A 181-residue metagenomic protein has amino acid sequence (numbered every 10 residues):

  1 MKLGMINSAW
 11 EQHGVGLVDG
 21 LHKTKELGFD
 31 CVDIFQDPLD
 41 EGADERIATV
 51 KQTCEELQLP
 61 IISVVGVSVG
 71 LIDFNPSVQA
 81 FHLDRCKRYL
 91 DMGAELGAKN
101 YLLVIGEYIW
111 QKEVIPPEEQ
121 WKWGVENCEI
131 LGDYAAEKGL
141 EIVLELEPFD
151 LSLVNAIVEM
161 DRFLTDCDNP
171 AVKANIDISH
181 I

Functional and structural regions predicted by a protein language model:
M1-K99, E118, E129, A136 (+1 more regions): N-terminal pre-domain/capping segments
A9-E11, Q36-P38, V67-G70, I105-I109 (+2 more regions): Active-site-proximal loop/turn and secondary-structure-junction residues that shape catalytic pockets, frequently
C31-V32, I62-V64, V125-I181: Acidic/histidine-rich catalytic cores of soluble enzymes
G42, Q111, S152: Glycine/Thr-rich phosphate-binding loops of Rossmann-like dinucleotide-binding domains
F74, E113-V114, V154-A156: Short, well-ordered secondary-structure micro-motifs
G93-V114, K138-P148: Active-site groove signature of glycoside hydrolases
K112-C128: Active-site cleft segment of glycoside hydrolase catalytic domains centered on the general acid/base Glu
